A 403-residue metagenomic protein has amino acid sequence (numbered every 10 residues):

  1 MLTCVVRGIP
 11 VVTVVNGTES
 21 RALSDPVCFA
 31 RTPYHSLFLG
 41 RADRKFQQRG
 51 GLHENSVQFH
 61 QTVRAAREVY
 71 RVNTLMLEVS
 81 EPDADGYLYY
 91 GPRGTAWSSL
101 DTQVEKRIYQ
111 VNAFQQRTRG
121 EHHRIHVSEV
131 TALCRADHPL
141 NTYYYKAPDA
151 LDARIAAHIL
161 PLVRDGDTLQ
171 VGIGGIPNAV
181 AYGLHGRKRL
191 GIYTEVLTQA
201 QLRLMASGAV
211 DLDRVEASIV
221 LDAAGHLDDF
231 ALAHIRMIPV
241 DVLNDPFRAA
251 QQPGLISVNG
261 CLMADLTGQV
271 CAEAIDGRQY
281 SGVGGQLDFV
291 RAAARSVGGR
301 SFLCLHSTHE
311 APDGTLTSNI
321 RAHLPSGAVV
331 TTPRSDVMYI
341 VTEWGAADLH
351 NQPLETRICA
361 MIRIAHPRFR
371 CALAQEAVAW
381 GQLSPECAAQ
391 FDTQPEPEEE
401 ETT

Functional and structural regions predicted by a protein language model:
M1-T403: Conserved alpha/beta enzyme-core scaffold
